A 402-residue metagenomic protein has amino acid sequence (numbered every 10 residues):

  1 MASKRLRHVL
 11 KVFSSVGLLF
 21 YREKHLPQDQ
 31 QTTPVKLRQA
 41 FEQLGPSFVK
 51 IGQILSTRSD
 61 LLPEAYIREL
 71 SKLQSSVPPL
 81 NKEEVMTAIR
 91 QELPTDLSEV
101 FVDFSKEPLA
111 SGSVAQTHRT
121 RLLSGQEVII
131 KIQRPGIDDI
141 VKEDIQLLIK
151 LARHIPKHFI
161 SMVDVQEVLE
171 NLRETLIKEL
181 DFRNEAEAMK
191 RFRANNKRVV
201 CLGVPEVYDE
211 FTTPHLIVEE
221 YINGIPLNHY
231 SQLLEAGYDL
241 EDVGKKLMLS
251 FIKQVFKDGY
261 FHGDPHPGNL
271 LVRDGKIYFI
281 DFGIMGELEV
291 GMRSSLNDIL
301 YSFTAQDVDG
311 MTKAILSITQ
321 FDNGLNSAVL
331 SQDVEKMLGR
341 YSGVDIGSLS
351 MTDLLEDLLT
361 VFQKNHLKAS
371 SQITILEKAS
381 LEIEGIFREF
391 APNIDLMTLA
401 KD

Functional and structural regions predicted by a protein language model:
M1-G259, P267, L271-D402: Broad phosphate/nucleotide-binding scaffolds in NTP-utilizing and phosphate-metabolizing enzymes
H262: Histidine-centered phosphotransfer motif of kinases
